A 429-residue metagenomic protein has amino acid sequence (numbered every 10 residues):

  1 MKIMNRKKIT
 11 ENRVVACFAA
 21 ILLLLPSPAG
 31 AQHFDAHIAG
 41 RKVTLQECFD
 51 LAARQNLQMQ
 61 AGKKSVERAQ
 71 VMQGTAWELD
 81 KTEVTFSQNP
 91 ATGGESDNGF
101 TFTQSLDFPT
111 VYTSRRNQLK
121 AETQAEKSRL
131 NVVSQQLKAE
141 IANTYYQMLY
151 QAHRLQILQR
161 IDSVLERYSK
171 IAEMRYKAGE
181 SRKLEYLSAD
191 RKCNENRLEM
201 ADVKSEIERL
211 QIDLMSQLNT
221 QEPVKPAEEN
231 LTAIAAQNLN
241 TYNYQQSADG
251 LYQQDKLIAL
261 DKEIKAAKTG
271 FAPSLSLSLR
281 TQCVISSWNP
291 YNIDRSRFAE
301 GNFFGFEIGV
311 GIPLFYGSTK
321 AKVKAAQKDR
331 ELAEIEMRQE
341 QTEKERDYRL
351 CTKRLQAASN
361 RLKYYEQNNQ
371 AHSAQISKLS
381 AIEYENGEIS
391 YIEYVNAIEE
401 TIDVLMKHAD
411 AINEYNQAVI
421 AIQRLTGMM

Functional and structural regions predicted by a protein language model:
K2, R6, Q136-A248, C351-R354 (+2 more regions): Periplasmic alpha-helical coiled-coil/stalk elements that build and connect Gram-negative outer-membrane
K2-T10, A16, G30-H37, K407-M429: Acidic, low-complexity, intrinsically disordered peripheral segments
V15-P26: Bacterial N-terminal signal peptides
Q32-K42, L79-Q118, S278-S318: Small/polar, glycine/serine/threonine/aspartate-rich low-complexity segments that form flexible
R41-Q55, Y186, D190, T220-V284 (+1 more regions): Amphipathic alpha-helical coiled-coil scaffold segments and their short linker/junction regions
D50-A61, E67-K81, F100-Q118, S128-Q135 (+5 more regions): A glycine-/polar-enriched beta->alpha junction
A61-A76, V133, L137-Q156, M174 (+4 more regions): Amphipathic alpha-helical coiled-coil segments
N117-K120, K183-K192, K324, Y391-E399: Short, charged, amphipathic alpha-helical segments
